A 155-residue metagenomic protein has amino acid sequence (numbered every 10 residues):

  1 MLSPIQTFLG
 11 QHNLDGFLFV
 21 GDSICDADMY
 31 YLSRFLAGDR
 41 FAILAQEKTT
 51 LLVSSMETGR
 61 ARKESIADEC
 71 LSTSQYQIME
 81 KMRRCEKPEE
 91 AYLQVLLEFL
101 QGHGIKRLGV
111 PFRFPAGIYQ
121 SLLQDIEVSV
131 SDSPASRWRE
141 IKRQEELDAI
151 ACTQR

Functional and structural regions predicted by a protein language model:
M1-E98, R155: N-terminal accessory/capping or targeting/presequence segment of soluble
P88-R155: Flexible, acidic/His-enriched mid-domain "rim/lid" segments that flank
